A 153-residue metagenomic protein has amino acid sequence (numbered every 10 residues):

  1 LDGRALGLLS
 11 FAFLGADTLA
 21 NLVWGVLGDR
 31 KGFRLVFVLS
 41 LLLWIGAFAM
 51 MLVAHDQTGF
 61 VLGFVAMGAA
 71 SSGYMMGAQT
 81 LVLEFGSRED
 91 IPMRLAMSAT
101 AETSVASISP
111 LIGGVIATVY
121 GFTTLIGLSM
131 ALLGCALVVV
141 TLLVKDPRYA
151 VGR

Functional and structural regions predicted by a protein language model:
L1-G15: Loop-to-transmembrane helix entry
G3-R4, R88-S98: Loop-to-transmembrane helix entry/capping segments in MFS-fold secondary transporters and related SLC/MFSD carriers
L14-L22, A106-S107: Residue-level signature of mid-helix packing/kink "hotspots" within the transmembrane helices of 12-pass Major
L19-G32, A117: Helix-to-loop junctions at the C-terminal end of transmembrane segments in multipass secondary transporters
L35-A49, M130: Structural signature of the two symmetry-related core transmembrane helices
L52-G63: Helix-loop junctions at membrane interfaces in 12-TM secondary transporters
G73-S87: Intracellular juxtamembrane helix-capping segments at the cytosolic ends of symmetry-related transmembrane helices
V115-L133: A membrane-interface helix-boundary motif in multi-pass transporters
